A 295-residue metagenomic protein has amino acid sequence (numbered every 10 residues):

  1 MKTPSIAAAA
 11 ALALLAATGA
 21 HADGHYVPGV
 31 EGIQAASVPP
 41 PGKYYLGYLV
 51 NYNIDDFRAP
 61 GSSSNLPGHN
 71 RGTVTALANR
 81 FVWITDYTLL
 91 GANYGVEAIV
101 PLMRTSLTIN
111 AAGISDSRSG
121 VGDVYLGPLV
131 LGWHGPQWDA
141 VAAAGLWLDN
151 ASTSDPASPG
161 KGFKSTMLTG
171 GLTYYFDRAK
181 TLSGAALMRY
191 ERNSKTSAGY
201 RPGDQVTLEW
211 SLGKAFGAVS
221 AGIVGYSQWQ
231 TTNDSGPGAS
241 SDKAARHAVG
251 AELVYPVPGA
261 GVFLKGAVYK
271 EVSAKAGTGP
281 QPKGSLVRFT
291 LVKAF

Functional and structural regions predicted by a protein language model:
G19-Y45: Outer-membrane beta-barrel biogenesis signature
A35-G42, D86-G95, W133-A140, F176-L182 (+3 more regions): Short loop/turn motifs that connect adjacent beta-strands in outer-membrane beta-barrel proteins
Y45-G47, A92-A98, A140-A144, T166 (+5 more regions): Transmembrane beta-strands of outer-membrane beta-barrel proteins
G47, N79-W83, L126-L131, A144-L146 (+4 more regions): Residues on the lipid-exposed face of transmembrane beta-strands in outer-membrane beta-barrel proteins
Y52-A76, A111-S117: Surface-exposed strand-loop-strand hairpins of Gram-negative outer-membrane beta-barrel proteins
S64-N65, T196-F295: Outer membrane beta-barrel transmembrane domains
R71-L77, S115-Y125, G160-L168, Y200-V206 (+2 more regions): Residues that define the transmembrane beta-barrel architecture of outer-membrane proteins
D139-G145, N150-S235, Y255, K270: Detector for outer-membrane/organellar transmembrane beta-barrel domains, recognizing the amphipathic beta-strand
